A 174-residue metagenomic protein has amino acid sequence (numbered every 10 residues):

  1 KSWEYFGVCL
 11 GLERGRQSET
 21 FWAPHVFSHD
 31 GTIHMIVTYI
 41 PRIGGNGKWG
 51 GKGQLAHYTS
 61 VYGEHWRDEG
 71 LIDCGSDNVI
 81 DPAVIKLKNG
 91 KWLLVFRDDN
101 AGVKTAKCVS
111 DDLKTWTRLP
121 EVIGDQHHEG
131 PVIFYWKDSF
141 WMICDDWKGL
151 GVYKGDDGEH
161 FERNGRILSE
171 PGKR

Functional and structural regions predicted by a protein language model:
K1-R174: Carbohydrate-active catalytic/glycan-binding domains of CAZyme proteins, especially the secreted or lumenal ectodomains
